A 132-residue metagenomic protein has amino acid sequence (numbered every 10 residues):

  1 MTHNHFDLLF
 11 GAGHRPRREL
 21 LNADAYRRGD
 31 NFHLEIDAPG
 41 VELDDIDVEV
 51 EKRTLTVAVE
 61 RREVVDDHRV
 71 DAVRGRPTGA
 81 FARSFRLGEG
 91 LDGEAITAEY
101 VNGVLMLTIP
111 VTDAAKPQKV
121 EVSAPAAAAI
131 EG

Functional and structural regions predicted by a protein language model:
M1-E35, K52-V73, A129-G132: N-terminal leader/pre-domain low-complexity segments
R17, R28, E49, V73-G79 (+2 more regions): A generic structural micro-feature
F32-A38, M106-T108: Short, well-ordered beta-strand segments enriched in hydrophobic/aromatic residues
G40-E42, T54-L55, E63-V65, D113-A115: Short, surface-exposed beta-strand-loop junctions and turns on beta-sheet-rich folds
E42-D47, R86-K116: Beta-rich strand-turn-strand
E51, A58, G88, V101 (+1 more regions): A structural detector for beta-sheet-dominated domains
F81-R83: Short strand-edge motifs at loop-to-beta-strand transitions and within beta-strands of extracellular beta-rich domains
V111-G132: C-terminal tail/sorting-segment detector
